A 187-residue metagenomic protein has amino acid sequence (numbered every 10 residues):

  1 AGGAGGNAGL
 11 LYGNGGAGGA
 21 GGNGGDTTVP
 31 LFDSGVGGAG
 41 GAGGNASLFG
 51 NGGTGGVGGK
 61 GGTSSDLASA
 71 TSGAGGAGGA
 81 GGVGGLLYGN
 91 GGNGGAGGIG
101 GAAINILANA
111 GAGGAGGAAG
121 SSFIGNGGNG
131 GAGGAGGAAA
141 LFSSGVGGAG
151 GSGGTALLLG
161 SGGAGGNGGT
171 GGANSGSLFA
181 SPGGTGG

Functional and structural regions predicted by a protein language model:
A1-G187: Long, compositionally biased tandem-repeat segments
